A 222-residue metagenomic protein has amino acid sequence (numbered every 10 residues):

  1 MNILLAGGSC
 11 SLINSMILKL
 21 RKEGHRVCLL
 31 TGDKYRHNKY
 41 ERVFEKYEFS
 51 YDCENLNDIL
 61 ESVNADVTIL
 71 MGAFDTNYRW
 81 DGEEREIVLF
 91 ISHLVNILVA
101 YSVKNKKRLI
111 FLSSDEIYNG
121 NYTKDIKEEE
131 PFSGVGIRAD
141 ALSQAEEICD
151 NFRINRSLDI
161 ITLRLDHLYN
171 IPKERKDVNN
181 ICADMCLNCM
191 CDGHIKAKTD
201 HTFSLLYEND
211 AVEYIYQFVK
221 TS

Functional and structural regions predicted by a protein language model:
I3-E23: N-terminal Rossmann NAD(P)H-binding glycine-rich loop of SDR-like oxidoreductase domains
A6, L70, R108-S113, I161-H167 (+1 more regions): Structural signature of the Rossmann-like NAD(P)-dependent dehydrogenase/reductase core
H25-K34: Conserved glycine-rich Rossmann-like NAD(P)H-binding loop of the short-chain dehydrogenase/reductase
Y40, Y78-R85, G120-K124, E174-R175: Conserved catalytic-core motifs of eukaryotic protein kinase domains, centered on the activation segment
S50-L89: NAD(P)H-binding glycine-rich loop region in Rossmannoid oxidoreductase-like domains and their noncatalytic homologs
T68-L70, N96-I137: Conserved Rossmann-fold NAD(P)-dependent oxidoreductase catalytic core, especially the SDR/UDP-sugar
I91-L98, I137-C149: Conserved catalytic Lys-bearing alpha helix of Rossmann-like short-chain dehydrogenase/reductases
E147-F203, E208-V212, Y216-Q217: NAD(P)-dependent short-chain dehydrogenase/reductase
